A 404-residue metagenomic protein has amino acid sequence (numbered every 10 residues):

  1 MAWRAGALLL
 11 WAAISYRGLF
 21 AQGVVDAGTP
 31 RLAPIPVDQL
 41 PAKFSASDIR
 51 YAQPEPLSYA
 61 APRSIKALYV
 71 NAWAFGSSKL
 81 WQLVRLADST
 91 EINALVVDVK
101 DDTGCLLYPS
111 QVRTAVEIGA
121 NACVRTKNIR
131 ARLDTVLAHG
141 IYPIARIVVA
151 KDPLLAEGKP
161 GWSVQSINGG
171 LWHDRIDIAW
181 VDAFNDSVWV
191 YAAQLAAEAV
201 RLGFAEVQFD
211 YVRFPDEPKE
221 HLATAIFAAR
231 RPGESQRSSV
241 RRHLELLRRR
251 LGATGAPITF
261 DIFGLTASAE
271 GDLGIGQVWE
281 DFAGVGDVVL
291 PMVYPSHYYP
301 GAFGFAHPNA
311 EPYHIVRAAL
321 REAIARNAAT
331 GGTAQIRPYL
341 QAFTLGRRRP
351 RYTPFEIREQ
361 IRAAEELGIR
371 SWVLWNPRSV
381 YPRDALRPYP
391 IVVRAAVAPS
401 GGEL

Functional and structural regions predicted by a protein language model:
P56-N71, F75, D134, A145 (+1 more regions): Active-site-adjacent "subsite" loops/lids of carbohydrate-active enzymes
K66-A74, V112-T126, R175-V190, A229-S238 (+2 more regions): The substrate-binding groove and active-site-proximal loops of carbohydrate-active enzymes, especially glycoside
Y69, I144-D152, Q208, Q236-I275 (+1 more regions): Aromatic-lined carbohydrate-recognition surfaces of secreted/lumenal glycan-active proteins
K79, R85-T90, T135, D177-V212 (+1 more regions): An active-site-proximal structural segment forming one wall of the substrate-binding cleft that immediately precedes
W81-C105, R201-E206, V285-V288, A364-S371: Catalytic domains of carbohydrate-active enzymes, especially glycoside hydrolases
T90-T126, K219-A223: Aromatic-lined carbohydrate-binding/catalytic grooves of carbohydrate-active enzymes
P153, E157-G161, L202-E234: Active-site-proximal loop/short-helix segments that contain or immediately flank catalytic acid/base residue(s)
G286-P300, N309-A398: Substrate-binding cleft of secreted/luminal carbohydrate-active enzymes
